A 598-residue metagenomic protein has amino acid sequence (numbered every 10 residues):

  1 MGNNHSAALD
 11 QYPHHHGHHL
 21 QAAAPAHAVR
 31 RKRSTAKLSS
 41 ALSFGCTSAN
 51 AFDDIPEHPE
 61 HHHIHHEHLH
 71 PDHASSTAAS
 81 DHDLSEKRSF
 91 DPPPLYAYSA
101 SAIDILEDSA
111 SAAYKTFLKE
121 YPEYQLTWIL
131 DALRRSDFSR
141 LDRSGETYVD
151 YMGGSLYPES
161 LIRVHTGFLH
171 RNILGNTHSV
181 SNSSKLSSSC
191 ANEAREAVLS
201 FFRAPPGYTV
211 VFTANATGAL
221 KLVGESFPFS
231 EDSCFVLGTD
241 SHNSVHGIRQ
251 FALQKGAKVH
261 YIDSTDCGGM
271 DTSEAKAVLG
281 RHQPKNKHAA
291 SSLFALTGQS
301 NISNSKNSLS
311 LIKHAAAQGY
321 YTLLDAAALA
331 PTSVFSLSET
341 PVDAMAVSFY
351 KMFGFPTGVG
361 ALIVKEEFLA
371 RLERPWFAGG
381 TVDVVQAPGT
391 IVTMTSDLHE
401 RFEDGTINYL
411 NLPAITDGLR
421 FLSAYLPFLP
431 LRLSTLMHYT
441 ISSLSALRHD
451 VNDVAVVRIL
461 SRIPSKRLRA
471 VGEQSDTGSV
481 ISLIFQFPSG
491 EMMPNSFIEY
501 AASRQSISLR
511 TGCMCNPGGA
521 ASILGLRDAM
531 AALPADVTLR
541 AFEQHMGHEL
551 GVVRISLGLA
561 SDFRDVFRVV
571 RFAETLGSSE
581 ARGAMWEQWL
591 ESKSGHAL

Functional and structural regions predicted by a protein language model:
G2-L598: Pyridoxal 5′-phosphate
